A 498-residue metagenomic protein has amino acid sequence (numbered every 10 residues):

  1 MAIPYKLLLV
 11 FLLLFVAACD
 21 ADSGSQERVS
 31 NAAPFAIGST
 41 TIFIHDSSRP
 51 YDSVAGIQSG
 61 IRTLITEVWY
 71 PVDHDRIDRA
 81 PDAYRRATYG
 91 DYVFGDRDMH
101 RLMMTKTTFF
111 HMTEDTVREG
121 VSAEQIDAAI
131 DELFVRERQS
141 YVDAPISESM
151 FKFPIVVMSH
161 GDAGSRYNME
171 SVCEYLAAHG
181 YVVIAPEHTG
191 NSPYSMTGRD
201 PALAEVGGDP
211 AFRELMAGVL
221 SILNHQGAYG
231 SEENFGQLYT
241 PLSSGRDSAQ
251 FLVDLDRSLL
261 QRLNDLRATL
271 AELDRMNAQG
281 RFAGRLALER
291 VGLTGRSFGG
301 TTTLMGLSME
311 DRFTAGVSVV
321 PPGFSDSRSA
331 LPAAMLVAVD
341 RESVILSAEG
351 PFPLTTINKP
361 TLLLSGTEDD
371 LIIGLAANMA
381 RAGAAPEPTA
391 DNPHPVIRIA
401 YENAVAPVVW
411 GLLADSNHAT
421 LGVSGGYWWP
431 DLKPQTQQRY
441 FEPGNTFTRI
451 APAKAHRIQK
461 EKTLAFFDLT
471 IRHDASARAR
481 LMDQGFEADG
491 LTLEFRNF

Functional and structural regions predicted by a protein language model:
V16-A18: C-terminal motif of bacterial Sec signal peptides marking the signal peptidase cleavage site
G24-I155, G444-P452: Domain-level recognition of soluble alpha/beta enzyme cores, biased toward histidine phosphatases/phosphomutases
Q26-V29, A36-S39, S47, G56 (+3 more regions): Alpha/beta-hydrolase-fold serine-hydrolase catalytic core, especially in secreted/extracellular enzymes
D73, A83-V121, Y167-S248, A414: Active-site machinery of serine-nucleophile hydrolases
R138-F153, M158-M196, S325-D326, L371: Short substrate-entry loop that stabilizes the transition state in hydrolases
P145-K152, G198-T294: Gly/Ser-rich "nucleophile elbow"/oxyanion-hole loop immediately N-terminal to the catalytic nucleophile in hydrolases
S147-M150, T314-H418: The feature captures the conserved acid-bearing segment of alpha/beta-hydrolase catalytic domains
A268-F352: Primarily recognizes the serine-hydrolase "nucleophile elbow" in alpha/beta-hydrolase and SGNH/GDSL folds
